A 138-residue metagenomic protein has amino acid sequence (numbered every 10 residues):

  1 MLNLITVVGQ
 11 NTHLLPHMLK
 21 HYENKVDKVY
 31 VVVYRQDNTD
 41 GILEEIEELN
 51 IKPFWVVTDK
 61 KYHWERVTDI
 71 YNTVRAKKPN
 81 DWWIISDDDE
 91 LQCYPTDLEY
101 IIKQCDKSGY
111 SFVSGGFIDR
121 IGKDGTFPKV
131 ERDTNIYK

Functional and structural regions predicted by a protein language model:
M1-V7, H13-L14, N80: Mobile, glycine- and charge-enriched loop segments and immediately flanking short secondary-structure elements within
L2-T6, H21-Y22, K28-V32: Hydrophobic targeting segments
N11-K25: Short, well-formed alpha-helical segments that are part of the catalytic scaffolds of diverse glycosyltransferases
H17-H21, E45, Y100-I101: A short acidic, amphipathic alpha-helical/loop segment
V26, P79-N80, K107-Y110: Short, high-confidence coil segments that cap the C-terminus of an alpha-helix and link into the following beta-strand
D27, D89: Receiver (REC) domain switch/active-site residues of two-component response regulators
N38-S86, C93: Active-site-proximal specificity loops/subdomain of glycosyltransferases
W64-N72, Y94-K138: Catalytic-site signature of metal-activated, phosphate-bearing donor transferases, centered on the GT-A/GT-A-like
